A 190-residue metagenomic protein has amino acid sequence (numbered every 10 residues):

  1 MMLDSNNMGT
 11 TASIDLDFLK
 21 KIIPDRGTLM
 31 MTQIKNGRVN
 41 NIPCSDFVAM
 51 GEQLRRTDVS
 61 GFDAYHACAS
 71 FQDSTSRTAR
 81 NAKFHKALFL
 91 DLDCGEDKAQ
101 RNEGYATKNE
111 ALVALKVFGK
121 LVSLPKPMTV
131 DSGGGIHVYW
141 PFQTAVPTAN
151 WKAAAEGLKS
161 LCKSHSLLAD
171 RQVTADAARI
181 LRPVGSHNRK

Functional and structural regions predicted by a protein language model:
M1-A87, L92-N109, R179, H187: DNA replication initiation on ssDNA origins
S74-R80, L115-D131, L168-V173: Catalytic micro-motifs at enzyme active sites that drive phosphoryl/nucleotidyl and oxygen chemistry
A87-L90, G119-A154, A178-R189: Histidine-centered divalent-metal-coordination microenvironment in nucleic-acid enzymes
A99-K120, F142-A169, R189-K190: Helical (often loop-to-helix) elements that flank the catalytic cores of nucleotide-handling enzymes
L167-P183: Short secondary-structure transition/capping segments
